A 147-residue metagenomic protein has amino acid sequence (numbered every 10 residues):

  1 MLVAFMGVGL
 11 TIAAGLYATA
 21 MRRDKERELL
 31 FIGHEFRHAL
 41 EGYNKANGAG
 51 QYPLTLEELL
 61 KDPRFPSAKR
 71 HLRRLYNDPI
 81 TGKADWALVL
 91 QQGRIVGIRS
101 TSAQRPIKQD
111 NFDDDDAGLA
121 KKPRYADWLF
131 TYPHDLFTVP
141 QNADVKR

Functional and structural regions predicted by a protein language model:
V3-R22: C-terminal juxtamembrane segment of a hydrophobic transmembrane alpha-helix
G7-L10, G33, R37: Hydrophobic faces of stable alpha-helices that mediate helix-helix packing
L16-D24, L40, N44-N47: Short amphipathic alpha-helical interaction patches enriched in hydrophobic/aromatic residues with interspersed Lys/Arg
R22-G33, A49: Membrane-proximal amphipathic alpha-helices that sit immediately adjacent to an N-terminal transmembrane/signal-anchor
H38-R147: Low-complexity, acidic interaction segments enriched in glycine
